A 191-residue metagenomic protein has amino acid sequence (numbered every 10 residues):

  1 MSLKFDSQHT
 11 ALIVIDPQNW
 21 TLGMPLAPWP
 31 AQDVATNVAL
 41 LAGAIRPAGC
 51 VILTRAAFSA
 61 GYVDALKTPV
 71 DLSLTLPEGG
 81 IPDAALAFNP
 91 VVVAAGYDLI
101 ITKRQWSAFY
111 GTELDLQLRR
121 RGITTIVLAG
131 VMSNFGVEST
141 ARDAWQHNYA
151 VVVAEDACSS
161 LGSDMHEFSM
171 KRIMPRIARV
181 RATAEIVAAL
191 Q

Functional and structural regions predicted by a protein language model:
M1-L99, A189-Q191: Active-site acidic carboxylates
P47-G49, G122, N148: Glycine-centered short loops/turns at secondary-structure junctions
P82-V131: Internal catalytic-core helix/loop-beta-alpha segment that presents or stabilizes conserved functional determinants
V127-G130, N148-S163: A short glycine-rich beta-strand->turn/loop micro-motif centered on a GG-aromatic cluster
V137-H147: Short Gly/Thr/Asp-enriched flexible loops that form oxyanion-binding sites at enzyme active sites
G162-P175: Active-site-proximal loop->helix
I177-Q191: A charged, well-structured terminal subsegment
